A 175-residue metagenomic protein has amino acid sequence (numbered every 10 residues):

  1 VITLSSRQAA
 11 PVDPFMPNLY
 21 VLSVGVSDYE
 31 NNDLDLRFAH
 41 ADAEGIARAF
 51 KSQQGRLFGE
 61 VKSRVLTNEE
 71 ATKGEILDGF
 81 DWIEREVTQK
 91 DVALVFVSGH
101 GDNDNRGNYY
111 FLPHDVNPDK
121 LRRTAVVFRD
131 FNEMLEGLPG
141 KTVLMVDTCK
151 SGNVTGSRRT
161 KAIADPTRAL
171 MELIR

Functional and structural regions predicted by a protein language model:
V1-D33, R85, G140, T155 (+1 more regions): Disordered regulatory segments flanking catalytic cores
I2-Q8, A43, A47-D91, R122-R123: Functional beta-strand-loop-alpha-helix junction segments that form "active/interaction loops" within catalytic
T3-S5, D28, V126-V127, F131 (+1 more regions): Scaffold/interface architecture of coatomer-like assemblies
V12-M16, N103-D104, E172-R175: Short glycine/proline-enriched loop/turn "hinge" motifs that connect secondary-structure elements and lie
P17-Y20, G59-K62, Q89-A93, L138-V143 (+1 more regions): Loop/turn elements at helix/coil->beta-strand transitions in domains of secreted/extracellular proteins
G25, T67, P139-R175: Active-site-proximal C-terminal subdomain of hydrolase catalytic domains
E30-R48: Glycine- and acidic-residue-enriched helix-capping/strand-helix junction motifs
G74-S98, D102-R159: Caspase-like (clan CD) cysteine peptidase catalytic core
